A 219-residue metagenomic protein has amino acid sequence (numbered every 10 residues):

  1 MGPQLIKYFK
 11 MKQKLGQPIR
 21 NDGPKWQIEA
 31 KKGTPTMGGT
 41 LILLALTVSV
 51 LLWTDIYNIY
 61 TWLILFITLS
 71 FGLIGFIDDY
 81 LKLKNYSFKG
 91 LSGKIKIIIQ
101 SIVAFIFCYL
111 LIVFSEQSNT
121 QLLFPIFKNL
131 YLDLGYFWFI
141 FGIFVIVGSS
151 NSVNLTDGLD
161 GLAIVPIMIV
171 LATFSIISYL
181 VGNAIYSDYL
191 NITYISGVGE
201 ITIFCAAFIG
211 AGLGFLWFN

Functional and structural regions predicted by a protein language model:
M1-Q13, L44-L73, F107-V113, S118-L122 (+3 more regions): Alpha-helical transmembrane segments
Q4-K31, Y80-K89: Cytosolic, membrane-interface loops and tails of multi-pass inner-membrane proteins
E29-M37, L130-G135, S196-G199: Short, amphipathic, aromatic/basic-enriched membrane-interface segments that mark the entry/exit of transmembrane
K31-L43, K94-V103, I201: Select subsegments of transmembrane alpha-helices in polytopic membrane proteins, especially boundary-proximal
K32, Y57-L65, K84-I99: Membrane-interfacial loop-to-helix junctions in multi-pass inner-membrane proteins
T36-M37, L73-F88, I143-V145: Cytoplasmic juxtamembrane interface segments
I77, L81, I102, L159: Active-site His/Glu-centered metal-binding helix of metallohydrolases
K82-S92, L123-L132: Membrane interface segments of multi-pass transport proteins and intramembrane proteases
